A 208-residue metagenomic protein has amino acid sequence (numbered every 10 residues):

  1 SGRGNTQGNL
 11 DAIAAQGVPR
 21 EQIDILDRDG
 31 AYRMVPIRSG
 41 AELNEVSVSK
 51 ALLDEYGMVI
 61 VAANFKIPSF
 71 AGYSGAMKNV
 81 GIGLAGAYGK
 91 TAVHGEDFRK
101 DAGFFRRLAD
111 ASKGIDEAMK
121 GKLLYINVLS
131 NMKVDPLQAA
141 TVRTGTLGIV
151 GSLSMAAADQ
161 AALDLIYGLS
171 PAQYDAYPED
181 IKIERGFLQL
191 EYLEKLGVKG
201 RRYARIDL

Functional and structural regions predicted by a protein language model:
S1-L208: Extended, low-polarity segments enriched in aliphatic/aromatic residues
